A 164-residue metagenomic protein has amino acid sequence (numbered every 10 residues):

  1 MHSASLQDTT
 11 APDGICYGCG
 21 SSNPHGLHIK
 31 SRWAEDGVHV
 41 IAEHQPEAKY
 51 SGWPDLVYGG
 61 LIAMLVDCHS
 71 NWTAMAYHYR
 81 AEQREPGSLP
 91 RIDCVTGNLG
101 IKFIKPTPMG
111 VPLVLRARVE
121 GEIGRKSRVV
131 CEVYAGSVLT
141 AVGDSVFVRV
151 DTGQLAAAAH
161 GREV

Functional and structural regions predicted by a protein language model:
M1-P54, V164: Non-catalytic linker/capping segments at the edges of enzyme domains
M1-T10, K105-V164: HotDog/MaoC-like acyl-thioester-processing domains
D13, L27, V38-V40, G60 (+4 more regions): A generic structural signal for short beta-strands and their flanking turns/coil linkers
H28, E43, T96-G100, V114-R116 (+1 more regions): Conserved beta-strand residues within beta-sheet cores
I41-Y77: A conserved, well-ordered hydrophobic junction motif at loop->secondary-structure transitions
H44-P46, F103, R149: Hydrophobic residues in beta-strands and at strand termini
N71-V114: Hydrophobic beta-strand-centered segment that forms part of the acyl-chain substrate-binding groove
